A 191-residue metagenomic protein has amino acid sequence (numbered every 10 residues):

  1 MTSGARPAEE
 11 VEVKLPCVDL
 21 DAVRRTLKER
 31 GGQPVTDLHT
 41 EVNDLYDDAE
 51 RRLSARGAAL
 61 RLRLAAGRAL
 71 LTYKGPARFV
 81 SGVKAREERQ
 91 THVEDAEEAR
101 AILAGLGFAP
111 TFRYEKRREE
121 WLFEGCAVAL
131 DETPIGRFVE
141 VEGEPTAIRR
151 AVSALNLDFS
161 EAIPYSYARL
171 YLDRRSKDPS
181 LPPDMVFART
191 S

Functional and structural regions predicted by a protein language model:
M1-C126, L157, E161-S191: N-terminal strand-loop-strand beta-hairpin
S3, V128, A147-R150: C-terminal accessory/tail domains of diverse enzymes
L130-I135: A contiguous pocket-lining binding segment that forms or flanks enzyme active sites
F138: Extracellular structured ligand-interaction cores
I148-S160: Acidic (Asp/Glu-rich), glycine- and aromatic
